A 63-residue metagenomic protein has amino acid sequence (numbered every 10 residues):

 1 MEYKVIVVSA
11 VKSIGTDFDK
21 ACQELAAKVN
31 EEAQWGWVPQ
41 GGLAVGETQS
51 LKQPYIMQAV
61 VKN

Functional and structural regions predicted by a protein language model:
M1-N63: Terminus-proximal functional modules
